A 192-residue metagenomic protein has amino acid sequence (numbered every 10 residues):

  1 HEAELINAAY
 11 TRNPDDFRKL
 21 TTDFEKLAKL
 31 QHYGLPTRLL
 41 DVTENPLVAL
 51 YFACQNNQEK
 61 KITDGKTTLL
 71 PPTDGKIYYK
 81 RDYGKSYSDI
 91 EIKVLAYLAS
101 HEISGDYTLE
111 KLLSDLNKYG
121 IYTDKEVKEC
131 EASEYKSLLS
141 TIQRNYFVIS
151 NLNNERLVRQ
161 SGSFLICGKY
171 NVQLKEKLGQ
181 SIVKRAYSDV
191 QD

Functional and structural regions predicted by a protein language model:
H1-D192: Catalytic-core elements of nucleic-acid end-processing and repair enzymes
